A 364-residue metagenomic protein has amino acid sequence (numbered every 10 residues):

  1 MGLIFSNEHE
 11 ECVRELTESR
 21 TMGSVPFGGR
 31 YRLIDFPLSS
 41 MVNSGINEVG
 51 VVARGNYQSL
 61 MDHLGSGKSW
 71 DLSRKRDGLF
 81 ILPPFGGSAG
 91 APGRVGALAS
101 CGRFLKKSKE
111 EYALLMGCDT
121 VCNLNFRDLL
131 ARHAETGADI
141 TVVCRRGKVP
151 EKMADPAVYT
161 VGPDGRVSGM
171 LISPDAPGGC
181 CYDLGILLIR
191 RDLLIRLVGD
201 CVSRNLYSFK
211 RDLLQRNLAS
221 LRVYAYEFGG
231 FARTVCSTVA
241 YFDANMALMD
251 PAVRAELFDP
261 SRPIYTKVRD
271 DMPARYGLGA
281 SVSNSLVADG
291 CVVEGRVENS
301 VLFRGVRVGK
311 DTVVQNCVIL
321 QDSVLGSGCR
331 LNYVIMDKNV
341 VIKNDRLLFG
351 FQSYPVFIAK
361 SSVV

Functional and structural regions predicted by a protein language model:
M1-A247, I358: Unchanged
M1-S6, D192-L193, D200-V364: Left-handed beta-helix
